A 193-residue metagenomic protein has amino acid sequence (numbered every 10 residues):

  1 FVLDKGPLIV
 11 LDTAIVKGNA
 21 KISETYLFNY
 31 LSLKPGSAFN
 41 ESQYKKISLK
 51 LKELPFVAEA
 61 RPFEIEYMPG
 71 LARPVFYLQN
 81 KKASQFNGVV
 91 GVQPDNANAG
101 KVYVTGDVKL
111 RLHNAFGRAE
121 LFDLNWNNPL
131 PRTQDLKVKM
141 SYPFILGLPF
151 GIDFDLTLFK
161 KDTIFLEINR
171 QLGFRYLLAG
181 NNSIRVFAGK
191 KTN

Functional and structural regions predicted by a protein language model:
F1-V2: Post-signal-peptide, soluble extracytosolic/periplasmic N-terminal scaffold domains of envelope/secretory systems
K21, S37-N193: Gram-negative/organellar outer-membrane beta-barrel architecture
K21-P35: N-terminal periplasmic "start-of-domain" segments of outer-membrane beta-barrel proteins
